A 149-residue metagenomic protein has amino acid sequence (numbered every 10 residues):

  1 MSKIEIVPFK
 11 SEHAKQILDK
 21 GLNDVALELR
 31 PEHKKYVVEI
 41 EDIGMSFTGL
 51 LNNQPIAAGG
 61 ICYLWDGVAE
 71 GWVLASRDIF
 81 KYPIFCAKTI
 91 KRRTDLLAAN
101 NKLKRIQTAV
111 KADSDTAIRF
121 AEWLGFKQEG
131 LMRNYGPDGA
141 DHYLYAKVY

Functional and structural regions predicted by a protein language model:
S2-D19: A short beta-loop-alpha structural element at the N-terminal edge of CoA-dependent acyl/N-acetyltransferase catalytic
D19-V38: Conserved GNAT-fold acetyl-CoA-binding loop/helix
V37-T48, Q54-A57, K102: A short helix-loop-beta-strand connector motif used in the catalytic cores of GNAT acetyltransferases and, in some
T48, Q54-Y63, A69-W72: Conserved beta-strand in the GNAT
G67-C86: Conserved acetyl-CoA binding element of GNAT-fold acetyltransferases
G71, N134-Y149: C-terminal "cap" of GNAT-fold acetyltransferases
Y82-L97, W123: Conserved acetyl-CoA-binding loop-helix of GNAT-fold acetyltransferases
L103-E122, K127, Y135-G136: Conserved beta-strand-loop-alpha-helix junction that forms the acyl-donor binding cleft
